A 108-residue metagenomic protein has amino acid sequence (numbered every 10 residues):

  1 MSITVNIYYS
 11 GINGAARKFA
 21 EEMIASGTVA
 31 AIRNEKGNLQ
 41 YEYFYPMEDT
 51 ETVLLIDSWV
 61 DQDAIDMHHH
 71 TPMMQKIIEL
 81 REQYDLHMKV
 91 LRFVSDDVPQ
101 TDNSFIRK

Functional and structural regions predicted by a protein language model:
M1-T4, N34-G37, L55, H87-V90: Short N-terminal helix-initiation segments at or just after the protein's N-terminus
S2, Y8, I12, E21-S26 (+3 more regions): N-terminal/domain-start segments enriched in small and hydrophobic, helix-friendly residues, covering either
I3-S10, Q40-T71: Short, well-ordered beta-strand segments in beta-rich or mixed alpha/beta enzyme and ligand-binding folds
A15-L39, M73-I77: Short amphipathic alpha-helical segments
R17-F19, E51-V53, I65, Q100-T101: Short acidic, gly/pro-rich beta-turn/loop elements at beta-sheet edges and active-site/ligand-binding grooves
A30-E35, I65-H69, I78-Q83, R92: Glycine-rich loops and low-complexity Gly/Arg-rich segments that provide flexible linkers or classic glycine-based
Q40-E51, K76-K108: Glycine-rich beta-strand-turn "strand-cap" elements at beta-sheet edges
